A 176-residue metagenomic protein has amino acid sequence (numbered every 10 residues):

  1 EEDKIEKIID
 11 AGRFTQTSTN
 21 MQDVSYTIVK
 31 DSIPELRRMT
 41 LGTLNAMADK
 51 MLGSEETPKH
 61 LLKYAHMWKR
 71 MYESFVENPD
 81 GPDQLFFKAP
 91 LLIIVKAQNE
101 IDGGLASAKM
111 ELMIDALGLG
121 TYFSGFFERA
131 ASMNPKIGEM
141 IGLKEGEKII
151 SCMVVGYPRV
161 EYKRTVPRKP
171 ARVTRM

Functional and structural regions predicted by a protein language model:
E1-M176: Acidic, surface-exposed loops and disordered segments
